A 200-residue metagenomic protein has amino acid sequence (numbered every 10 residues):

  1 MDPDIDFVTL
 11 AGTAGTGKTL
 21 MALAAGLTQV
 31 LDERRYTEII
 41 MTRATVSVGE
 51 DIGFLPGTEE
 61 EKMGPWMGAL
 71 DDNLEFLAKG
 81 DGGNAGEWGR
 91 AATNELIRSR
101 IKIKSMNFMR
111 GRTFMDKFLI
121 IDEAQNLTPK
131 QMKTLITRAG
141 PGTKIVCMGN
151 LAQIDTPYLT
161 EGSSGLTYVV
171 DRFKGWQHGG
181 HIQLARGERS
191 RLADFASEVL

Functional and structural regions predicted by a protein language model:
I5-F118, N126-L200: Conserved helicase motor core of SF1/SF2 NTP-dependent helicases
D122: Walker B catalytic carboxylates
